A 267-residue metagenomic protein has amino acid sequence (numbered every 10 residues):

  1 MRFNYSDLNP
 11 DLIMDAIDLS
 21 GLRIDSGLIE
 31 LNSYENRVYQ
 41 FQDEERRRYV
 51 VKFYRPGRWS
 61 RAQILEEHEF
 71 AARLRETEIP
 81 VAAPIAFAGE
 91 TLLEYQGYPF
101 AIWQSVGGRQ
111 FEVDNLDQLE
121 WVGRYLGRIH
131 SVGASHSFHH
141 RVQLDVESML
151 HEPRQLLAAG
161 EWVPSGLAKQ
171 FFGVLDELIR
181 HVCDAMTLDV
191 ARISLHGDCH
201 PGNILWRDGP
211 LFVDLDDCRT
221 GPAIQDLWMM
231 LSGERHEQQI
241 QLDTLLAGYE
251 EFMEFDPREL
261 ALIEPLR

Functional and structural regions predicted by a protein language model:
M1-A86, R207-P210: Conserved NTP-binding catalytic cores of kinases and kinase-like/nucleotidyltransferase enzymes across multiple kinase
D18-D25, L175-L188: Short Pro/Gly-enriched beta-strand edge/turn motifs at strand-loop
E35-V51, P84, R180-L227: Active-site acidic catalytic loop and adjacent metal/ATP-binding pocket of ATP-dependent phosphoryl transfer enzymes
D43-F138: ATP-binding pocket architecture of kinase catalytic cores
R58, Q110, I204, T220-P222 (+1 more regions): Conserved protein kinase catalytic core
E112-K169, V190-R192: A cross-family kinase active-site recognition segment
I224-E254: Active-site activation/catalytic loop segments of kinase-like enzymes and analogous catalytic loops in related
A247-R267: Helix-rich C-terminal or lid/interface subdomains of diverse kinases
